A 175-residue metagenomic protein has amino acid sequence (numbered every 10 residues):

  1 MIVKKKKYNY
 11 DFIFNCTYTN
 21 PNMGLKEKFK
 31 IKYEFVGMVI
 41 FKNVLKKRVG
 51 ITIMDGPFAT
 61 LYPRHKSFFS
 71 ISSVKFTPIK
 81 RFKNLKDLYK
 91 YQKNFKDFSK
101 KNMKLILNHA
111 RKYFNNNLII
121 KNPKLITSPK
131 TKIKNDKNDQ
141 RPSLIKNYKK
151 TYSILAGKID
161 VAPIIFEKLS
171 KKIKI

Functional and structural regions predicted by a protein language model:
M1, A59, F68-F69, K150-Y152: Hydrophobic residues embedded in beta-strands of well-ordered beta-sheets
M1-Y8: Conserved beta-strand-loop-beta-strand element in the redox core of flavoprotein oxidoreductases
Y10-M54, R64-S67, K80, L118: Central helical "cap/lid" subdomain
T19-P21, F76-P78, K158-D160: Short, solvent-exposed loop/turn segments at secondary-structure junctions
I31, K112-I175: C-terminal catalytic lobe of FAD-dependent flavoproteins
G50-I51, T60-L61, S143-L144: Short, surface-exposed charged micro-motifs
D55-K93: An anion/pyrophosphate-binding glycine-rich loop and adjacent beta-alpha core in soluble alpha-beta enzymes
I79-P129: Flavin-binding catalytic cores
